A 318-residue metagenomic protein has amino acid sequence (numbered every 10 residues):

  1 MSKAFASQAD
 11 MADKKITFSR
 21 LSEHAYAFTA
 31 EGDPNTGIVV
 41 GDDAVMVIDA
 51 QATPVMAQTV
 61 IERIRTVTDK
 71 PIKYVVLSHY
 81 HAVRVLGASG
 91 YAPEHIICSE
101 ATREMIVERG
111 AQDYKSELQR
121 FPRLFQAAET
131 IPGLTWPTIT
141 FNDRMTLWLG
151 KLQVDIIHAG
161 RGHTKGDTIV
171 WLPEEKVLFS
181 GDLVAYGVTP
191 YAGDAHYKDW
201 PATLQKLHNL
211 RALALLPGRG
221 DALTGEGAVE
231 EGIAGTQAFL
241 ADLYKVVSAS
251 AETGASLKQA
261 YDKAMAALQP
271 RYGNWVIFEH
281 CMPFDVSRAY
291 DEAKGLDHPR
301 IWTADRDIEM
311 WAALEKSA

Functional and structural regions predicted by a protein language model:
F18-R63, T168-S180: Conserved beta-strand hairpin/beta-sheet module of binuclear metal-dependent hydrolase folds, prominently
H24, V39, D49, I64 (+10 more regions): Divalent metal-coordination and catalytic microenvironments
I48-A50, K73-H81, I97-E100, A159 (+2 more regions): Active-site neighborhood of phospho(di)ester-bond hydrolases with catalytic His/Asp-centered motifs
V55, Y80-L86, R103-I106, T164-D167 (+2 more regions): Active-site environment of divalent metal-dependent phosphoester hydrolases
E62-T146, K165: Active-site HxH/HxHxD metal-binding segment of metal-dependent hydrolases
T140-L172: Core dinuclear metal-dependent hydrolase active-site scaffold
D199-Q259, K263: Divalent-metal (often Zn2+) His-rich catalytic cores of metallo-beta-lactamase-fold enzymes
T253-A318: C-terminal regulatory/interaction regions
